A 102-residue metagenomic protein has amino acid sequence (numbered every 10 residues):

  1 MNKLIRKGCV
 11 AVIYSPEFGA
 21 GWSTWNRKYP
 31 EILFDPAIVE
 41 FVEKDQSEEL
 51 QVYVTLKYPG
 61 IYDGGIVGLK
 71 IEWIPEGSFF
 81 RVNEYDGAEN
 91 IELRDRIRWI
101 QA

Functional and structural regions predicted by a protein language model:
N2-A102: Catalytic phosphate/metal-binding cores of nucleic-acid and nucleotide-processing enzymes, i.e., regions that mediate
